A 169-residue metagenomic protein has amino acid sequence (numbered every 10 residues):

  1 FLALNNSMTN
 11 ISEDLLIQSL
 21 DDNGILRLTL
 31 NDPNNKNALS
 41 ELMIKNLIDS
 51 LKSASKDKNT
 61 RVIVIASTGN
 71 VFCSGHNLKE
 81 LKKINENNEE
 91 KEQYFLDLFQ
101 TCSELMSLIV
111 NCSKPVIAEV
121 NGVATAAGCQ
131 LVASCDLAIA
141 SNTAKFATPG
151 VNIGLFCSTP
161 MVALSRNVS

Functional and structural regions predicted by a protein language model:
F1-T68, S107: Conserved CoA-thioester-binding segment of acyl-CoA-metabolizing enzymes
M43-L47, L98-T101, L131: Hydrophobic alpha-helical membrane-association signature
S67-E104, L108, A124: Glycine- (often His-adjacent) and acidic-residue-rich active-site loop that binds/positions the CoA thioester
L105, I109, E119, T125-S169: CoA-thioester-processing core
